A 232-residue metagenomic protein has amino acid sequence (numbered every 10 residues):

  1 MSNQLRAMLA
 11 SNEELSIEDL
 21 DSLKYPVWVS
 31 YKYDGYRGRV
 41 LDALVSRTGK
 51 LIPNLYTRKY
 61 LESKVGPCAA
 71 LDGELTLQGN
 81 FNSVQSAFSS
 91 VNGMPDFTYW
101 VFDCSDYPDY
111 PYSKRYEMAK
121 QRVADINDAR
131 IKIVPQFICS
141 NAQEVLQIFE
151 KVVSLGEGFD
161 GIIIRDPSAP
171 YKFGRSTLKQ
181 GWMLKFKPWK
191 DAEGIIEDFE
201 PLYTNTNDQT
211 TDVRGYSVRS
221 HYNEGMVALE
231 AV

Functional and structural regions predicted by a protein language model:
M1-K24, V29: Charged, flexible boundary elements
S11-N12, R47-T48, F102-C104, D166-P167 (+1 more regions): Fold-independent oxyanion-binding glycine-rich loops and adjacent beta-strand/coil segments at enzyme active sites
N12-E18, N80-S83, N141-Q147: Short, motif-level signal for alpha-helix interfacial/capping segments enriched in acidic residues and aromatics/proline
D19-K132: Covalent nucleotidyltransferase
Y36-L41, R47-A69, G73, S176-V232: Classical nucleotidyltransferase
G93-M94, L155-G156, V227: Extracellular/periplasmic catalytic domains that process cell-envelope and extracellular macromolecules
K120-D198: Predominantly the structural core of cysteine protease catalytic domains
